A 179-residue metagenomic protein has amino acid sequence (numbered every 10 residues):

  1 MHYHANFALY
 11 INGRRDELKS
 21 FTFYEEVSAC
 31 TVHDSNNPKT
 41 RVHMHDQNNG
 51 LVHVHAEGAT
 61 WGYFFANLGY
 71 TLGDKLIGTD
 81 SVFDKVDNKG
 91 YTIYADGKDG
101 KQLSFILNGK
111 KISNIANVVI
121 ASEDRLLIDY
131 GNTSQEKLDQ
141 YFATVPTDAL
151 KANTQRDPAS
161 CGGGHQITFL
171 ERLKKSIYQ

Functional and structural regions predicted by a protein language model:
M1-Q179: Ubiquitin-like/PB1-type beta-grasp interaction modules and other compact soluble beta-rich domains
